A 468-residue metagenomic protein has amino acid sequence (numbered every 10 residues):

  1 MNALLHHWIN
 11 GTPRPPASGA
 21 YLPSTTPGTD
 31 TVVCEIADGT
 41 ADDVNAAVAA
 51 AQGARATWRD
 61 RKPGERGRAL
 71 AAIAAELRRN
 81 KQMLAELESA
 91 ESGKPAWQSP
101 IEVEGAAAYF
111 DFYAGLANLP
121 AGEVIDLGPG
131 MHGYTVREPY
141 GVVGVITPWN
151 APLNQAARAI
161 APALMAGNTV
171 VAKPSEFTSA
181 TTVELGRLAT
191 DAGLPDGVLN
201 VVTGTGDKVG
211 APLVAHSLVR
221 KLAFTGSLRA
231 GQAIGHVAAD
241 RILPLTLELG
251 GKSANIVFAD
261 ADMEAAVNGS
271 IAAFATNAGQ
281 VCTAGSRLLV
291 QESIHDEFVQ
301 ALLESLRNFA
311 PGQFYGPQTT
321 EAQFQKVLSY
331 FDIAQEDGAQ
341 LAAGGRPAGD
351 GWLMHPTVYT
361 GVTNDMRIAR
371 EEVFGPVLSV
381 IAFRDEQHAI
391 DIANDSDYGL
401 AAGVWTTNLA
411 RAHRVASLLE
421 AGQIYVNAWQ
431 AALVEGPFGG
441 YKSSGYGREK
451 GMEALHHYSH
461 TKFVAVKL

Functional and structural regions predicted by a protein language model:
M1-G28: Hydrophobic face of amphipathic alpha-helices that form TPR/SEL1-like repeat modules and related alpha-solenoid
G11, D30, R66, E88 (+10 more regions): Residue-level signal for inorganic ion chemistry
T29-E35, V219, I256, L353-L468: Conserved C-terminal structural/oligomerization subdomain of aldehyde/semialdehyde dehydrogenase
T31-L119, G130, S305: Glycine-rich loop-to-alpha-helix module at the N-terminal edge of alpha/beta enzyme cores
V32-G39, G53-D60, G144-V145, N255-F258 (+4 more regions): Short, well-ordered beta-strand elements within core beta-sheets of diverse protein domains
R55, R59, A74-K81, A85 (+19 more regions): Structural signal for hydrophobic packing residues in well-ordered secondary-structure cores of soluble enzyme domains
R78, G122-A265, F383: Rossmann-like NAD(P) dinucleotide-binding subdomain of oxidoreductase/dehydrogenase enzymes
K221, R229-V362, V426: ALDH superfamily catalytic-core signature
